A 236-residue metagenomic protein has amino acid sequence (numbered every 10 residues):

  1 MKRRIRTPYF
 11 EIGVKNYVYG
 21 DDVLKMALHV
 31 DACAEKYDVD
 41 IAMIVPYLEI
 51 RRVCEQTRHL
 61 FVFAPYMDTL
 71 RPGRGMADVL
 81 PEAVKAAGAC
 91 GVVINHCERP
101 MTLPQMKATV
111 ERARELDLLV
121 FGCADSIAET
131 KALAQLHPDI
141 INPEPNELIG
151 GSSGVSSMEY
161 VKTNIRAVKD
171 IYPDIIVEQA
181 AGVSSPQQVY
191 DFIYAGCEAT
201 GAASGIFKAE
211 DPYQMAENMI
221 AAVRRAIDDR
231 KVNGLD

Functional and structural regions predicted by a protein language model:
M1-V79, V120, T130-H137, E217 (+1 more regions): Conserved N-terminal beta1-alpha1 strand-loop-helix module at the mouth
I12-K15, C90-M101, I141-S153, A195-A216: Glycine-rich phosphate-binding active-site loops on the catalytic face of alpha/beta enzymes
Q56-V62, K85-V92, E115, L136-N142 (+1 more regions): Glycine-enriched alpha-helix->loop->beta-strand junction motifs that scaffold or abut catalytic
R58-A113: Glycine/small-residue-rich loop that forms an oxyanion/phosphate-binding "nest" at active or ligand-binding sites
P65-T69, G73-M76, P104, C123-I127 (+1 more regions): Glycine-rich beta-to-alpha transition loops that act as phosphate-gripper elements at the mouths of alpha/beta enzyme
V79, A124-H137, G182-T200: Catalytic cores of alpha/beta
V93-A167, I171-Y172: Conserved anion-binding
T109-A113, V155-E159, I206-D236: C-terminal helical cap(s) of enzyme catalytic domains, especially alpha/beta-barrels
